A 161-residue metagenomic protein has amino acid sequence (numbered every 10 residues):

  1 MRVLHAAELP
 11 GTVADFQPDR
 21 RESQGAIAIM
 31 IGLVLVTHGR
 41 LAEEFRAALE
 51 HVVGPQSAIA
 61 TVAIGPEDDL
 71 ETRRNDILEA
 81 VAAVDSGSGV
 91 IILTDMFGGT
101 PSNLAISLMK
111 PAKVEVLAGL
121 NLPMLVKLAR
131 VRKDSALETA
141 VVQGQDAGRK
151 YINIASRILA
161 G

Functional and structural regions predicted by a protein language model:
L4, D19-G161: N-terminal loops that bind phosphate or other acidic moieties and the adjacent beta-alpha structural core
L9, P18: Cationic, low-complexity basic patches in intrinsically disordered or flexible, solvent-exposed regions
V13-D15: Intrinsic low-complexity, disordered N-terminal segments enriched in polar/charged/small residues
